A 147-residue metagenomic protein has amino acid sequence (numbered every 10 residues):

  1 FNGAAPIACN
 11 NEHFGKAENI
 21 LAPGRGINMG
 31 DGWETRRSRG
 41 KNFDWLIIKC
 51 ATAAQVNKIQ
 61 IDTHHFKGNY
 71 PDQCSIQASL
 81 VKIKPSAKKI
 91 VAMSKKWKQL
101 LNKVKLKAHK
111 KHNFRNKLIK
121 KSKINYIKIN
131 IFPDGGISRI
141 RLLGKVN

Functional and structural regions predicted by a protein language model:
F1-W45, Q55, H65-N147: Trp- and acidic/polar-enriched beta-sheet ligand-binding modules for extracellular glycan and matrix recognition
